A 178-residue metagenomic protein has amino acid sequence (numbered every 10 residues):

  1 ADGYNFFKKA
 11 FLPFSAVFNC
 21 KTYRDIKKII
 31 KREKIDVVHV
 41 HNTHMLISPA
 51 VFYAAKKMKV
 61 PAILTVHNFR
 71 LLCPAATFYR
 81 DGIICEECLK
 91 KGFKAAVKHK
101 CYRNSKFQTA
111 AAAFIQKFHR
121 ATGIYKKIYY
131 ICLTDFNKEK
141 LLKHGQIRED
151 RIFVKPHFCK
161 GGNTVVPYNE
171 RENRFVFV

Functional and structural regions predicted by a protein language model:
A1-K27, H99-A111: A short, charged, and often flexible helix/loop element on the N-terminal side of the glycosyltransferase catalytic
I29-I47, P61-T65: Short N-terminal targeting/anchoring amphipathic segment
M45-L46, V66-A76, C101-T109, K160-G162: A short, histidine- and acid-enriched strand-loop-helix "catalytic/donor-clamping" loop that lines the nucleotide-sugar
V51, R70, F136-K138: Alpha-helix capping/helix-boundary segments
K57, R70, C85-Y130: Membrane-proximal helix-turn-helix segments that form the acceptor-binding/catalytic region of lipid-linked
I63, K126-D135: A short beta-strand/loop micro-motif in the catalytic core of glycosyltransferases that engages the nucleotide-sugar
A121-T122, K126-K127, K138-C159, P167-Y168: Helix-loop-beta element that forms the nucleotide-linked donor phosphate-binding surface in glycosyltransferases
I131, H157, P167-V178: Conserved donor-binding/catalytic core segment of Leloir-type glycosyltransferases
